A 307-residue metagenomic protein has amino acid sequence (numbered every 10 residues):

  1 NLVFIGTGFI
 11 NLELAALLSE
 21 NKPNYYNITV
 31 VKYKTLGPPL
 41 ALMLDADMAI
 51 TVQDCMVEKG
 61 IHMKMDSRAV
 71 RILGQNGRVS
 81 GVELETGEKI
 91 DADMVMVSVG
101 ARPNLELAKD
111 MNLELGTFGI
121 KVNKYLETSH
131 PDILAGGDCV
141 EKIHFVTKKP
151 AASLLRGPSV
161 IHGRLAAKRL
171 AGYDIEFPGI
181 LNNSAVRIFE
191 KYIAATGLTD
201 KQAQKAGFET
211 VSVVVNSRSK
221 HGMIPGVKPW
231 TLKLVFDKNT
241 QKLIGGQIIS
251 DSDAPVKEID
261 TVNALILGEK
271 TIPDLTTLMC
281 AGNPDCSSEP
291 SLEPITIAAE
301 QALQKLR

Functional and structural regions predicted by a protein language model:
L2-V3, F9-R71, L155-S159, I175-D200: Rossmann-like dinucleotide-binding cores of NAD(P)H-dependent redox enzymes
G6, K32-K34, G137, F236 (+1 more regions): Short beta-strand/turn micro-motifs composed of small residues that flank or help shape donor/cofactor-binding pockets
T29-V31, K64, M96, L134-G136 (+1 more regions): Hydrophobic/aromatic beta-strand patches that form the interior of the parallel beta-sheet core in alpha/beta enzyme
G74-R78, E83, E88-K168, T261-G268: FAD-site-proximal beta/loop scaffold in flavoenzymes
V99, K191-T196, A206-R307: Flexible, glycine-rich terminal cap/loop adjacent to redox cofactors in electron-transfer oxidoreductases
E114-T117, Y173-S184, E209, V213: A short alpha-helix-loop-beta-strand transition element characteristic of N-terminal alpha/beta dinucleotide-binding
V122, C139-T199, C286-R307: A conserved FAD-binding loop/helix module that cradles the flavin
